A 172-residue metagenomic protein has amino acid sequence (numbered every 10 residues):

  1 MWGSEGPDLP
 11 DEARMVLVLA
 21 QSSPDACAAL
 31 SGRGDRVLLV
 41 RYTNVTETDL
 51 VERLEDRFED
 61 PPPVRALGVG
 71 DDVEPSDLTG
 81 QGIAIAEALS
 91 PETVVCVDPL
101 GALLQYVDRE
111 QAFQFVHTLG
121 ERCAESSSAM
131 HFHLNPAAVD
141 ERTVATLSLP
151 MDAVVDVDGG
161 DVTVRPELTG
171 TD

Functional and structural regions predicted by a protein language model:
M1-L54: Glycine-rich P-loop/Walker A and Walker A-like loops and their local beta1-loop-alpha1 context in P-loop NTPases
L17, V94-V97, H131: Structural motif
S22-D25, V45-E47, D72, G101-R109 (+1 more regions): Short acidic, S/G/P-rich loop/turn micro-motifs used as interaction or catalytic elements
A29-L30, T48-E59, R142-P150: Short, aromatic/basic amphipathic alpha-helical patches
V45-S76: Nucleotide-state-sensitive switch-loop elements of NTP-binding domains
V69-E121: Phosphate-binding/switch loop-helix module in NTP-utilizing enzymes
Q114-A138: Substrate-engagement module of ASCE P-loop NTPases
N135-D172: Phosphate-binding/switch region of NTP-binding enzymes
